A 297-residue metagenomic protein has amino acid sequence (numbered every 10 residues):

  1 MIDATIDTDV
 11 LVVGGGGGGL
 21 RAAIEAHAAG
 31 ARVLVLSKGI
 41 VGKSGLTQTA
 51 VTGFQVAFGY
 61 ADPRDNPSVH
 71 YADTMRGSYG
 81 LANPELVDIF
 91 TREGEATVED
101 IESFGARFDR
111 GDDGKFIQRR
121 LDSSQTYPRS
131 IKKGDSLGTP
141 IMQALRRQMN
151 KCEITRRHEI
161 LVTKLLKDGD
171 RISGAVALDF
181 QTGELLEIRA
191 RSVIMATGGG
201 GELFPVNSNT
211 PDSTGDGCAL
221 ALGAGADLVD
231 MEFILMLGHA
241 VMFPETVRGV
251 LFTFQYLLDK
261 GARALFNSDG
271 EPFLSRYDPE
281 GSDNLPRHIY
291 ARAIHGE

Functional and structural regions predicted by a protein language model:
V10-V35: N-terminal Rossmann-like FAD-binding beta1-loop-alpha1 element of flavoenzymes
G16-G17, I40, S136, G200-G201: Residue-level detector of alpha-helix initiation sites
H27-T49: Glycine-rich FAD pyrophosphate-binding loop
R32-K38, G200-G201, V206-N209, D216-F243: Glycine-rich phosphate/pyrophosphate-binding loops and their adjacent beta-strand/loop elements at enzyme active sites
G39, A190-S192, A196-G201: Glycine-/small-residue-rich beta->alpha transition segments that form the dinucleotide
V56-F90: Glycine-rich active-site loop/strand segments that organize a redox cofactor
T97-E184, R189, A196, A240-P244 (+2 more regions): Conserved redox-cofactor binding core of oxidoreductases
L220, A226-E297: An anion/pyrophosphate-binding glycine-rich loop and adjacent beta-alpha core in soluble alpha-beta enzymes
